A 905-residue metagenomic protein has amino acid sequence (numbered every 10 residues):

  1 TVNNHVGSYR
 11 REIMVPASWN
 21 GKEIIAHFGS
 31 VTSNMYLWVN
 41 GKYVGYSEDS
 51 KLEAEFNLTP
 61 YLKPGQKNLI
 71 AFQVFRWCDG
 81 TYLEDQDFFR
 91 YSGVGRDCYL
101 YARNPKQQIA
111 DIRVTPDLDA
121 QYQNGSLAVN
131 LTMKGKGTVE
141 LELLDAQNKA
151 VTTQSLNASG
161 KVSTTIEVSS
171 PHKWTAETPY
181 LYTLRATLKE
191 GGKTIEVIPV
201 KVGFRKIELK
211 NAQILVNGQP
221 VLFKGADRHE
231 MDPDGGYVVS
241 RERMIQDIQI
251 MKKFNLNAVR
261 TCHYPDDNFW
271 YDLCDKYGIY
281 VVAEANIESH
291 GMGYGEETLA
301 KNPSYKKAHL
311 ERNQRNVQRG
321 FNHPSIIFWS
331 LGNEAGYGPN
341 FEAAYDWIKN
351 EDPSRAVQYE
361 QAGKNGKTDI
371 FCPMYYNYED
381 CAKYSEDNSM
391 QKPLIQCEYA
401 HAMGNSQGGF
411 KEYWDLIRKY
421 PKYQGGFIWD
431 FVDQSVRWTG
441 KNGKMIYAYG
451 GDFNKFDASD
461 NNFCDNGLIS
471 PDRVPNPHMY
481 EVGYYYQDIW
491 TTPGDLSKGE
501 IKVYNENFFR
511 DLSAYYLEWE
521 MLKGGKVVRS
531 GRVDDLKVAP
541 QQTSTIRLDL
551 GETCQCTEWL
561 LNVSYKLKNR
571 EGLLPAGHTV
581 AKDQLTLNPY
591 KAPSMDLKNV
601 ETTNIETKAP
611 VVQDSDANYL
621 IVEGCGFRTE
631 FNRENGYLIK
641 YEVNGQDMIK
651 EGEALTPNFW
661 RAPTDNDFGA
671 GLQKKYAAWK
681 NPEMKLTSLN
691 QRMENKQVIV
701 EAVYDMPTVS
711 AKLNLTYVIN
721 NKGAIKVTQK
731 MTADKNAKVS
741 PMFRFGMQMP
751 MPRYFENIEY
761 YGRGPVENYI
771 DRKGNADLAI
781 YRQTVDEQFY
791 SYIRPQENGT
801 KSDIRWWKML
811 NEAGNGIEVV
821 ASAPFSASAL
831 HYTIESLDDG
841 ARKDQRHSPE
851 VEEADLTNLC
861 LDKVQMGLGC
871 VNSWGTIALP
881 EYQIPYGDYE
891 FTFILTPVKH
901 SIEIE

Functional and structural regions predicted by a protein language model:
T1-H27, C78, Y82-Q86, Y91-V94 (+3 more regions): Extended carbohydrate-recognition surfaces in non-catalytic/accessory domains of CAZymes and lectin-like proteins
N3-I109, K134-K136, P265, Y280-V282 (+1 more regions): Accessory beta-strand-rich segments of carbohydrate-active enzymes
V44-G45, P64-A102, A176-R185, N562-Y590 (+1 more regions): Glycine/proline-rich low-complexity spacer/linker segments in large multi-domain proteins
K63-G65, T132-E208, C554, W559-N599 (+1 more regions): Extended acidic/polar, glycine-enriched regions that form or flank non-catalytic beta-rich accessory modules
R76, T175, D549-C556, E571 (+1 more regions): Beta-strand/loop-rich accessory regions of lumenal/periplasmic or secreted enzymes, predominantly carbohydrate-active
D79-Y82, D87, R103, K193-K502 (+1 more regions): Extended substrate-binding grooves/exosites of carbohydrate-active enzymes
M133-T138, F508-Y515, A737-P741: A short beta-turn/strand-edge loop motif at beta-sheet boundaries
S155-S170, G525-C556: Intrinsically disordered, low-complexity Pro/Gly/Ser/Thr-rich segments with frequent PxxP/GP/PP motifs and embedded
